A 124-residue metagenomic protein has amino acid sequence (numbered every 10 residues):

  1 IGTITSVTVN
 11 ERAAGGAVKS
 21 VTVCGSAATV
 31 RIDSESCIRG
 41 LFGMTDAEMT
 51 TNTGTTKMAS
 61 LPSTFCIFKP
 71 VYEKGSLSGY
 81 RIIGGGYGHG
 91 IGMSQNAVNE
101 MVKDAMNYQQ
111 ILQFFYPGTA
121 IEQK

Functional and structural regions predicted by a protein language model:
I1-K124: Conserved, single-site charged/polar hotspot
